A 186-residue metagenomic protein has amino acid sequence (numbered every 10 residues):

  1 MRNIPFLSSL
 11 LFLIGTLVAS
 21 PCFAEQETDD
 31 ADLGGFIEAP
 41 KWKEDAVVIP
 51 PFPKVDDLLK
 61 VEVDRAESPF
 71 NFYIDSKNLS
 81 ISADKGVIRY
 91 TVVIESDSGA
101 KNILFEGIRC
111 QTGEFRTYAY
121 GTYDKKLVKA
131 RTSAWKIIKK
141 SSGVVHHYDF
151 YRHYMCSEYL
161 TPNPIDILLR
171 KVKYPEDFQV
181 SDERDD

Functional and structural regions predicted by a protein language model:
M1-L10: Bacterial N-terminal signal peptides that target proteins for export
A19-P21: N-terminal signal peptide c-region/cleavage motif recognized by signal peptidases
A24-D186: N-terminal secretory-pathway/extracellular module detecting exported/lumenal segments and adjacent signal-anchor/first
